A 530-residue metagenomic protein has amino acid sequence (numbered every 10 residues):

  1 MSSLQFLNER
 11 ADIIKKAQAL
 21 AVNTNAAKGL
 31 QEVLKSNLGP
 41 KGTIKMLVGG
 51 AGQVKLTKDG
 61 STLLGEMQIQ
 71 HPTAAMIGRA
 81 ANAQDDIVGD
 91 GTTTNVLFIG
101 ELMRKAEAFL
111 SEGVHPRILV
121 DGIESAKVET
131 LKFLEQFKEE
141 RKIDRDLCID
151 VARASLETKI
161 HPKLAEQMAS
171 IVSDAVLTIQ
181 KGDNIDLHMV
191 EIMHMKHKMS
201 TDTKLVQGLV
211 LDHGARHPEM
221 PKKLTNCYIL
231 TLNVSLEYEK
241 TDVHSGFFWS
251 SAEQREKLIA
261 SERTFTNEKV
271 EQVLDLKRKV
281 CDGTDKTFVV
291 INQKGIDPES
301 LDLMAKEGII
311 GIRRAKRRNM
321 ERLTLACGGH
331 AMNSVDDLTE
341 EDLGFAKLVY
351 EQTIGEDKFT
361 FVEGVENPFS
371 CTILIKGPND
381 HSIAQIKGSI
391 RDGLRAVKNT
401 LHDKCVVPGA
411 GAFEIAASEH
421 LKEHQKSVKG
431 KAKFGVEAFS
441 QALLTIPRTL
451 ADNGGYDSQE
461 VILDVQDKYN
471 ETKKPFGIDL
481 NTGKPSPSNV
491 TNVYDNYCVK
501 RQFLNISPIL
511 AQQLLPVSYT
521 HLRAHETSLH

Functional and structural regions predicted by a protein language model:
M1-R523: Core, soluble structural subunits of large cytosolic macromolecular machines
H521, S528-H530: Single conserved hydrophobic/aromatic residue that forms the stacking wall/gate of nucleotide- or nucleobase-binding
